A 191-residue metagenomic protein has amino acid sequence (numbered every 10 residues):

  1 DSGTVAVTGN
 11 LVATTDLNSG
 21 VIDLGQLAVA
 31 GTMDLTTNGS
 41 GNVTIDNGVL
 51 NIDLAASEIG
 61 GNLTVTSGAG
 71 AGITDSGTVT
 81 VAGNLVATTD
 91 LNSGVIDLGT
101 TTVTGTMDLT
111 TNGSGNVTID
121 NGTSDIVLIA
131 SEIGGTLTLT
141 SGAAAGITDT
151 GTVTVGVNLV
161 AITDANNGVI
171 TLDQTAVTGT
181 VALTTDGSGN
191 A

Functional and structural regions predicted by a protein language model:
D1-A191: Extracellular lectin-like interaction modules
